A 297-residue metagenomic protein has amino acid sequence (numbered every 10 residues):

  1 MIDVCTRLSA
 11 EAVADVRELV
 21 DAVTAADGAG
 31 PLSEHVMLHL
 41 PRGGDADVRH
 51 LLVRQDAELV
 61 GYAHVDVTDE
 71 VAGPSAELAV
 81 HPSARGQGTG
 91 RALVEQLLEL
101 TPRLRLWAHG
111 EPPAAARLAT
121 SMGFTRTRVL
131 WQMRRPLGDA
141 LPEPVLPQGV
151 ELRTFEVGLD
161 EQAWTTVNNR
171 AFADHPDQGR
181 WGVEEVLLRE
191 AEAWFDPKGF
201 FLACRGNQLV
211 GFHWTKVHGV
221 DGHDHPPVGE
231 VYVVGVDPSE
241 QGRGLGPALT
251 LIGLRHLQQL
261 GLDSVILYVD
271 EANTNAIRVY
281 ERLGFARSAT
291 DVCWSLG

Functional and structural regions predicted by a protein language model:
M1-H39, V145-G179: Short amphipathic alpha-helix that is part of the acyltransferase structural core
L8-A10, V20-T101, R105, V210-P227: Conserved donor-binding loop and adjoining core beta-sheet/short helix segment in diverse acyl/aminoacyl transferases
V67-S75, H81-V150, W294: Acyl-donor-binding surface of acyltransferase catalytic domains
V80, V234-V236, V269: Hydrophobic adenine-recognition pocket in adenosine-nucleotide-binding enzymes
G86-E99, V233-V236, G242-Q259, I277-R282: Conserved acetyl-CoA-binding loop-helix of GNAT-fold acetyltransferases
R91-A92, G110-V129, R243, P247 (+2 more regions): Conserved active-site alpha-helix within GNAT-family acetyltransferase domains
Q132-F155, D160, Y268-T274, G284 (+1 more regions): C-terminal "cap" of GNAT-fold acetyltransferases
A171-H218: Phosphate-binding active sites in nucleotide-utilizing proteins
